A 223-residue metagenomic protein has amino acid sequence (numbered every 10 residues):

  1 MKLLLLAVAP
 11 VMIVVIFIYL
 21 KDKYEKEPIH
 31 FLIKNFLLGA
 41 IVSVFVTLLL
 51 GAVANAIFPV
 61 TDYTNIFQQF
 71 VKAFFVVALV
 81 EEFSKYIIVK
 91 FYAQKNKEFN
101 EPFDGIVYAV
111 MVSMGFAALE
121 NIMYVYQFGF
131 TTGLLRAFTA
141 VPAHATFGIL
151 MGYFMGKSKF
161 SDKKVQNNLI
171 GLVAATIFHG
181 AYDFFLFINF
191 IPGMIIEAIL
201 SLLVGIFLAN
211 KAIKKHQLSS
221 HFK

Functional and structural regions predicted by a protein language model:
M1-K223: Hydrophobic alpha-helical segments at protein termini of multi-pass membrane proteins
